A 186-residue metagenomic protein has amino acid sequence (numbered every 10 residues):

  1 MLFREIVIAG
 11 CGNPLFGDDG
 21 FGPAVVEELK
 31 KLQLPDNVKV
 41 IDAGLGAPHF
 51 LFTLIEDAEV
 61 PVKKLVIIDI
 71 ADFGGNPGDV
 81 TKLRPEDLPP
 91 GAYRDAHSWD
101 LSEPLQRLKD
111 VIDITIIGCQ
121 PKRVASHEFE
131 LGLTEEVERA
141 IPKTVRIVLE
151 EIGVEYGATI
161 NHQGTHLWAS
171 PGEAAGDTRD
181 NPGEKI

Functional and structural regions predicted by a protein language model:
F3-I8, P14-D18, P23-P85: Nucleotide and nucleotide-moiety/phosphate-recognizing core
C11-L15, P90-G91, E130-L131: A short glycine/serine-rich beta->alpha loop
D18-G20, E28-K30, G172, G176 (+2 more regions): Ubiquitous "structural anchor" signal
G20, A24, L45, A96-W99 (+2 more regions): Conserved active-site and cofactor/substrate-binding residues in soluble primary-metabolism enzymes
L32-P35, K64-I68, P89-Y93, Q106-L108 (+1 more regions): Glycine-rich loops and low-complexity Gly/Arg-rich segments that provide flexible linkers or classic glycine-based
I70-I114: Helix-loop-strand module that forms the ligand-binding subsite of alpha/beta enzymes
L101-H166, P171, G176, G183-I186: Phosphate-binding/catalytic loops
